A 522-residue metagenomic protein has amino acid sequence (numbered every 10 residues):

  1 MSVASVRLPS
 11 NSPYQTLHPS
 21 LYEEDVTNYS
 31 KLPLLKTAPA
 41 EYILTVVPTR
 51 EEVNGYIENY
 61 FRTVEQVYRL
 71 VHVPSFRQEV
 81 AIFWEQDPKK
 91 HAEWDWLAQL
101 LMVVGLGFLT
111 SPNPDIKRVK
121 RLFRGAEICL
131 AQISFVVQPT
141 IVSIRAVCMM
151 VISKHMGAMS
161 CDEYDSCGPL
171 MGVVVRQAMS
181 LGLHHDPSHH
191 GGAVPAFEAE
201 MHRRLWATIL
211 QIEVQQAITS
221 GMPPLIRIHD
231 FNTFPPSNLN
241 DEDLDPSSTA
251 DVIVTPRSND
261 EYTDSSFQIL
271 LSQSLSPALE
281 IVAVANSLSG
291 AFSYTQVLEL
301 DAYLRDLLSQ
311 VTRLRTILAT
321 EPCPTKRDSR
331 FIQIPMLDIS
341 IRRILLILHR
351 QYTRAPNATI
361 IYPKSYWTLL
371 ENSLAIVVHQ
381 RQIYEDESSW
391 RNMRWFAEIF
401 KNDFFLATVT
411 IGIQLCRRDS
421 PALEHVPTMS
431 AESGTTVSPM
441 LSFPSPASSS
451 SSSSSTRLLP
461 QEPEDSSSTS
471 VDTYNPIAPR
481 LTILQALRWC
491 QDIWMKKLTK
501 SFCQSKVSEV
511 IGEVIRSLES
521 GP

Functional and structural regions predicted by a protein language model:
M1-V67, L106, M149, H189-V194 (+5 more regions): Intrinsically disordered, low-complexity activation-like regions
H18, Y42-V46, V73-W96, S143 (+4 more regions): Intrinsically disordered, low-complexity acidic/Ser/Thr-rich segments used as protein-protein interaction/activation
E24-I144, M149-E163, H190, V194-F197 (+6 more regions): C-terminal transcriptional activation/regulatory domains of eukaryotic transcription factors
Y56, E79, A486-W489, I493 (+1 more regions): Charge-rich, solvent-exposed alpha-helical interaction surfaces
M102, K117-M149, L170-S188, T208 (+6 more regions): Long, amphipathic alpha-helical regulatory blocks in the mid-to-C-terminal portion of eukaryotic proteins
I144-M159, W395-F400, T499-P522: Long, charge-rich low-complexity segments
C161-V173: Classical protein tyrosine phosphatase
